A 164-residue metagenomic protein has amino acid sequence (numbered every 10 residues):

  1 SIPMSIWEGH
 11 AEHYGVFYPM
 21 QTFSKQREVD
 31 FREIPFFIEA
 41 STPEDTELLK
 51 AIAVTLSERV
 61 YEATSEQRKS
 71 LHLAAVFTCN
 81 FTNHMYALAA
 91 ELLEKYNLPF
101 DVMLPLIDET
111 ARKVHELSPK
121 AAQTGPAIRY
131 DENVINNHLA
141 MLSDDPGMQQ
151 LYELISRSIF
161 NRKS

Functional and structural regions predicted by a protein language model:
S1, T42-P43, E132: Alpha-helix N-cap/helix-start capping motif
S1-E28, L49: Rossmann-like NAD(P)(H) cofactor-binding subdomain of soluble oxidoreductases
M4-A11, L92-E94, L142, I159 (+1 more regions): Alpha-helix C-terminal capping segments
M4-G9, T22-K25, E33, A75 (+2 more regions): Generic structural "secondary-structure junction" signal
H13, E28-A74, T78-H115: Internal alpha-helical scaffold of NAD(P)-dependent oxidoreductase catalytic cores
Y18, H72, H138: Histidine-centered active-site/metal-ligand motif
K25-E28, F36, I128, E132: Short capping/connector residues at structural and topological boundaries
D101-S164: NAD(P)-dependent Rossmann-like dehydrogenase/reductase catalytic/cofactor-binding core
